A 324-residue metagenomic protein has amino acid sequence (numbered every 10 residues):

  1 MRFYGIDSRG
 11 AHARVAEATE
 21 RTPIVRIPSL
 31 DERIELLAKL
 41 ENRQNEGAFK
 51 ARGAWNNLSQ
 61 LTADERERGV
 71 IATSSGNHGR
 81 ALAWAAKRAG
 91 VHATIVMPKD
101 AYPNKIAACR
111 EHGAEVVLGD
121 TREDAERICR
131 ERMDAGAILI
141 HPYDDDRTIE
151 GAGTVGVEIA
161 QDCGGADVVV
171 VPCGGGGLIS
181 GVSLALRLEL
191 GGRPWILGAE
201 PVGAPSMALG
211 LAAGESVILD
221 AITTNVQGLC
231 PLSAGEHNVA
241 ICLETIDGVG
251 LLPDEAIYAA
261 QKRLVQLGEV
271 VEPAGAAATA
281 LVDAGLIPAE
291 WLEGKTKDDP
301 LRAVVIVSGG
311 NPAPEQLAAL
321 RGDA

Functional and structural regions predicted by a protein language model:
M1-A324: PLP-dependent amino-acid enzyme catalytic core
